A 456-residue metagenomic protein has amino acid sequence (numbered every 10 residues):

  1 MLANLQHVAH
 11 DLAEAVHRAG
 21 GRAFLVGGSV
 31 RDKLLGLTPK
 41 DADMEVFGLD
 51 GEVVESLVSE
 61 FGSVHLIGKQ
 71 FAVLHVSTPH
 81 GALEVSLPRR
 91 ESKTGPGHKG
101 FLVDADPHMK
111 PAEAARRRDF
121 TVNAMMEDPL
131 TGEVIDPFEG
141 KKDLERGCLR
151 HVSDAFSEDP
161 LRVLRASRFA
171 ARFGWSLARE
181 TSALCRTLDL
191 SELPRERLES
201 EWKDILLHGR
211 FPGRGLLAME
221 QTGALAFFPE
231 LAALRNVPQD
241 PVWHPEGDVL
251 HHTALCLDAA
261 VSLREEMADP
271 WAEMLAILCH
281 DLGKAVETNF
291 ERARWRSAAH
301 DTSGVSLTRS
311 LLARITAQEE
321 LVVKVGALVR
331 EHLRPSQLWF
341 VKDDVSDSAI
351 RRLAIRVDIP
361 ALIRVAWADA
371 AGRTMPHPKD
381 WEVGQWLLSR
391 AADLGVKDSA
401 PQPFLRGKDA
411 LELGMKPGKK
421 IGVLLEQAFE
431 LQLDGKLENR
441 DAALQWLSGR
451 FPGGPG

Functional and structural regions predicted by a protein language model:
M1-G456: Catalytic cores of the polymerase beta-like nucleotidyltransferase superfamily and closely associated nucleotide
